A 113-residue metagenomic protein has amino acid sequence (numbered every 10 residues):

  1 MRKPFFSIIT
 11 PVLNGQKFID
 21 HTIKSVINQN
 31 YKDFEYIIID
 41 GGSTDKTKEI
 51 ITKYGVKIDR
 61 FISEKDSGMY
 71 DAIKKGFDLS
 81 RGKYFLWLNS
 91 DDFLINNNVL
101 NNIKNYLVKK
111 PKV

Functional and structural regions predicted by a protein language model:
M1-N28: N-proximal low-complexity "stem/linker" segments adjacent to membrane-targeting elements
K17-D20, D45-K53: Acidic helix N-cap motif at the loop->helix transition within catalytic regions of sugar-transfer enzymes
F34-G42, I62-S63: Short beta-strand/loop segment that forms part of the nucleotide-sugar
D40-E49, N89: A conserved acidic beta->alpha catalytic loop
S63-S80: Glycine-rich, basic loop-to-helix element that forms the pyrophosphate-binding segment of sugar-nucleotide handling
F85: Short aromatic/hydrophobic "clamp" motif used to bind/position activated sugar donors
D91-F93: The conserved acidic donor/metal-binding loop of glycosyltransferases
N97-V113: Conserved donor NDP-sugar-binding/catalytic core segment of glycosyltransferases
